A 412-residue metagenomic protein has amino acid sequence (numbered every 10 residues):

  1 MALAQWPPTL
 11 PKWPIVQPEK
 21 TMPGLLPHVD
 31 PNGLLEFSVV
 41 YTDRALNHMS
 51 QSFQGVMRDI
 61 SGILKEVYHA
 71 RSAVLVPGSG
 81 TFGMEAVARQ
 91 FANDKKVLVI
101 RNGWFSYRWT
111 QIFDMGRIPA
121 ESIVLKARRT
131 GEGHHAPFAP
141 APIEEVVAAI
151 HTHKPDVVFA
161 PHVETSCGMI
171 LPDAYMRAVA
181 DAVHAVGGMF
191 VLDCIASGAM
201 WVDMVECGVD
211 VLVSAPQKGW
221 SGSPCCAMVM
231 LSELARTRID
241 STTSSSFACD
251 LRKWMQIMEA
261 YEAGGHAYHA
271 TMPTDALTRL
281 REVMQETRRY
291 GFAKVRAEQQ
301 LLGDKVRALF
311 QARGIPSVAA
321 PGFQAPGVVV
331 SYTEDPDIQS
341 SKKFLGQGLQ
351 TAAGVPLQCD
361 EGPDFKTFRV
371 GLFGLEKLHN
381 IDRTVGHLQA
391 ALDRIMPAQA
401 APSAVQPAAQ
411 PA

Functional and structural regions predicted by a protein language model:
M1-Q51, K65-Y68: N-terminal "arm"/small-domain region of PLP-dependent enzymes with the aminotransferase-like
W6, L10-E19, G362-A412: PLP-dependent enzyme catalytic core of the Aspartate aminotransferase-like
S38-G83, R108, I112-D114: Conserved N-terminal alpha-helix of the aminotransferase class I/II PLP-enzyme fold
F82, A92-D156: PLP-dependent aminotransferase-like
G133-G198, V211: Active-site phosphate-binding strand-loop segment of PLP-dependent enzymes
V205-Q217, A227: Conserved active-site segment immediately N-terminal to the catalytic lysine that forms the internal aldimine
Q217-A308, A312, E376: Active-site C-terminal subdomain of aminotransferase-like
Q311-R383: Conserved C-terminal alpha-helix-loop-beta "cap" of PLP-dependent enzymes that closes/shapes the active-site mouth
